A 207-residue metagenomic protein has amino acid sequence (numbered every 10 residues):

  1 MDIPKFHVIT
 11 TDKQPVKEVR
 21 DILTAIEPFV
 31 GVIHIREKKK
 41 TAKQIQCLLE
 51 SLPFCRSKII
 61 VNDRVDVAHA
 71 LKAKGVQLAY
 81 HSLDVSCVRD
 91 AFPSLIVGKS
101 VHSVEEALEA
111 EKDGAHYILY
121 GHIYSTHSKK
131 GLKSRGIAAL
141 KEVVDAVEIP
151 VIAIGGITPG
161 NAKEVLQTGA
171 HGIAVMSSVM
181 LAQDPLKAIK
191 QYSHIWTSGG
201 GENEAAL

Functional and structural regions predicted by a protein language model:
M1-Y117, E142, E148-I149, I157-K163 (+1 more regions): Conserved N-terminal beta1-alpha1 strand-loop-helix module at the mouth
V32-R36, L119-S125, I173-V175: Short beta-strands and strand-loop turn motifs
A68, Y124-K130: A short acidic, helix-capping loop that chelates divalent metal ions and anchors anionic groups
G114, T168-H171: As written
K129-R135, K141: Substrate-recognition "cap/lid" segment bordering the active-site pocket of phosphatases
S134, K163, T168-G169, A182: Alpha-helix termini
A138-A139, H171: Short, glycine-/small-residue-rich phosphate/pyrophosphate-handling segment
I154, M176: Short hydrophobic "strand-cap" motifs at the C-terminus of beta-strands
